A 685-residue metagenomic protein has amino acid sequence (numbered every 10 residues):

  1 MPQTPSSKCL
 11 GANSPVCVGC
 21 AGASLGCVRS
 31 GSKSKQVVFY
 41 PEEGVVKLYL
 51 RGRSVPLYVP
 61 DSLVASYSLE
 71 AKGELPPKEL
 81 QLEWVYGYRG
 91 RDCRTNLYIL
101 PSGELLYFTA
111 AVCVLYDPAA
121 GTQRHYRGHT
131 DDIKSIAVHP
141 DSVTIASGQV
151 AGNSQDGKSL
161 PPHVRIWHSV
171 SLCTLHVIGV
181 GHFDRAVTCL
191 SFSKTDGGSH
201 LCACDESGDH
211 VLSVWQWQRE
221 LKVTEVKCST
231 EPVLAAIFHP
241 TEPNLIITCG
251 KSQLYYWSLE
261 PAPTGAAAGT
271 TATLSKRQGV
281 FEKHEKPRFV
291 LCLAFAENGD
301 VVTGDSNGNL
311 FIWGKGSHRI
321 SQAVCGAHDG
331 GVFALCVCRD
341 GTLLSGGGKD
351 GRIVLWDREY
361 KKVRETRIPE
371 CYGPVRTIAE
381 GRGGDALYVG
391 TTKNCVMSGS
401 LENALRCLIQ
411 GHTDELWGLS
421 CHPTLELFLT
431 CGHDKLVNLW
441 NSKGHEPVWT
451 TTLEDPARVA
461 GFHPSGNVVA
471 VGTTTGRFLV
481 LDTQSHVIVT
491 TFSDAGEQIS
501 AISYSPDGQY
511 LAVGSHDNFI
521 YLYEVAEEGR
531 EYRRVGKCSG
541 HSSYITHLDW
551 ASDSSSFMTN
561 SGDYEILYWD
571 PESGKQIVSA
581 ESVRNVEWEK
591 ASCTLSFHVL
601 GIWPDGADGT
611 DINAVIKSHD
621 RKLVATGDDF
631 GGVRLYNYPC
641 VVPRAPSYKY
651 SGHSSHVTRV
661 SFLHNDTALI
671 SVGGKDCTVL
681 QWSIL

Functional and structural regions predicted by a protein language model:
M1-L685: WD40-repeat beta-propeller superdomains and closely related acidic/aromatic-rich repeat-like regions
